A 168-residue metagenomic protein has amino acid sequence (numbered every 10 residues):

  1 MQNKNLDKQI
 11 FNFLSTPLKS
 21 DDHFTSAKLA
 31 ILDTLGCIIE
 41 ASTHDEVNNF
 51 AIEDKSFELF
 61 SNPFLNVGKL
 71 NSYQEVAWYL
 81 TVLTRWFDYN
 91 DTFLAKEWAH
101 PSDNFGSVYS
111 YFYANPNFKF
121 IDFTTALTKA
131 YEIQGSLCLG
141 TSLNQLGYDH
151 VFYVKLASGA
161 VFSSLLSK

Functional and structural regions predicted by a protein language model:
M1-K168: N-terminal core-entry segment
